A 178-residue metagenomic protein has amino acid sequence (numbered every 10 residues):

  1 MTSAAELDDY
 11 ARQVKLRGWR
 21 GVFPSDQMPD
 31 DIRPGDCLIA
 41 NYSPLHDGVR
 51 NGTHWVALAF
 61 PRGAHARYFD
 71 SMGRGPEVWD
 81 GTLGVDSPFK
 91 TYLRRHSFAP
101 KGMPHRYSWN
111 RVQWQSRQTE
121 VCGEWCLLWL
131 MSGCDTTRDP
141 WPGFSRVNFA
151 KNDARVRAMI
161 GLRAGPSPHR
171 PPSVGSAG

Functional and structural regions predicted by a protein language model:
M1-A57, P61-A66: Cysteine protease catalytic domains with a Cys-His-Asp triad
M1-G21, S116-C134, R146-L162: Cysteine-nucleophile protease catalytic domains, especially the papain-like/related folds used in DUB/UBL proteases
D8-D9, D26, D30-D31, D36 (+7 more regions): Acidic-enriched, low-complexity/disordered segments with a strong bias for Aspartate over Glutamate
L16-W19, G73, S173-S176: Intrinsically disordered, low-complexity segments enriched in small/polar residues
F23, M28, F60, G75 (+5 more regions): Intrinsic-disorder/low-complexity coil detector
I39-D135: Cysteine protease-like catalytic core of ubiquitin/ubiquitin-like
P104-W114, M131-G178: Catalytic-core signature of thiol
